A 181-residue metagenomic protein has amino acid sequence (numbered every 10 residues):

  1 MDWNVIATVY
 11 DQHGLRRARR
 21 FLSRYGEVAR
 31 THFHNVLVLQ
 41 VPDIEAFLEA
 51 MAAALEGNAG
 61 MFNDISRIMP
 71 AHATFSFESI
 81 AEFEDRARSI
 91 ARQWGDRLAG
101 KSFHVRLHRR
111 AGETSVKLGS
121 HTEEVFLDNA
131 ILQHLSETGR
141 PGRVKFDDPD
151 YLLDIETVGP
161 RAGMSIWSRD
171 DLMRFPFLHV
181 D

Functional and structural regions predicted by a protein language model:
M1-D181: SAM-dependent transferase fold signal centered on methyltransferase-like domains, encompassing both Class I
